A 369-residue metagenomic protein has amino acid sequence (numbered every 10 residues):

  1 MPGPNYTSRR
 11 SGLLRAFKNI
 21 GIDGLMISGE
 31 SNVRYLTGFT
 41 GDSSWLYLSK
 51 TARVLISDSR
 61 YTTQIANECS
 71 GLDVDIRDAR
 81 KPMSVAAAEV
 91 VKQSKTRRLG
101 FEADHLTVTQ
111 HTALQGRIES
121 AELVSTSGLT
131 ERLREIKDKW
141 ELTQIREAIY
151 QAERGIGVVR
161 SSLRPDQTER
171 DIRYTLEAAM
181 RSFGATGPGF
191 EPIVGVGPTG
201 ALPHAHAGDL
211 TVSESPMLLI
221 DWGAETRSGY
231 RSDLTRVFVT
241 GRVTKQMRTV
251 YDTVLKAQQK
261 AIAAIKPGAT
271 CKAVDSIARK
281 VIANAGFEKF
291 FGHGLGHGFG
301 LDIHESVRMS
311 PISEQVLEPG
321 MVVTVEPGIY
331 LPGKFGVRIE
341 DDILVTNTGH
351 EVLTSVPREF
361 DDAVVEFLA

Functional and structural regions predicted by a protein language model:
M1-A369: Active-site neighborhoods and metal-handling regions in enzymes and metal-associated proteins
